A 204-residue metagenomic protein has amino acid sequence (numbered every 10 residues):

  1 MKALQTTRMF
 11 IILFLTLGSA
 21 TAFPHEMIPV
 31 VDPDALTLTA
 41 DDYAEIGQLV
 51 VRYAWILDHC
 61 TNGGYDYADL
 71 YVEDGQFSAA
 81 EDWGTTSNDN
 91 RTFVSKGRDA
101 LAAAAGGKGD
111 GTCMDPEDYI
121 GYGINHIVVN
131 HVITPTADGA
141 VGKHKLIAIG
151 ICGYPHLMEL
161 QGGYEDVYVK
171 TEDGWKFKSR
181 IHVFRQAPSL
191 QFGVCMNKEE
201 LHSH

Functional and structural regions predicted by a protein language model:
M1-F10: Bacterial N-terminal signal peptides that target proteins for export
M9-S19: Bacterial N-terminal signal peptides
F23-D34, E117-H204: A beta-strand edge to alpha-helix "cap/lid" segment located at domain peripheries
F23-E73: Short, low-complexity N-terminal intrinsically disordered segments enriched in polar/charged residues
L57, Y71-V72, A79, L146-A148 (+1 more regions): Short beta-strand segments enriched in hydrophobic/aromatic residues within well-folded beta-rich domains
G63-G64, A68-K145: A solvent-exposed, acidic/Ser-Thr-rich amphipathic alpha-helical stretch
